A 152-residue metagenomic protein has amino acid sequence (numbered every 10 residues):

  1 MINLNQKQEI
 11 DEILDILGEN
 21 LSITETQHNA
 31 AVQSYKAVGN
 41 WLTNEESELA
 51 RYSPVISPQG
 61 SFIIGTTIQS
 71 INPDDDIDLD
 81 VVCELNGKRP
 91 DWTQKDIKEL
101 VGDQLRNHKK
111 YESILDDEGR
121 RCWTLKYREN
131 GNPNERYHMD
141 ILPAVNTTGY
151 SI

Functional and structural regions predicted by a protein language model:
M1-D76, G87-D96, C122: N-terminal regions immediately upstream of nucleotidyltransferase
L42-E45, I64, K98-I152: Conserved catalytic core of two-metal-ion nucleotidyltransferases
D80: Glycine- and aspartate-rich repeat motifs characteristic of hemolysin/RTX-like Ca2+-binding segments in secreted
E84: Short hydrophobic/aromatic beta-strand micro-patches that form the beta-sheet surface supporting nucleotide- or nucleic
